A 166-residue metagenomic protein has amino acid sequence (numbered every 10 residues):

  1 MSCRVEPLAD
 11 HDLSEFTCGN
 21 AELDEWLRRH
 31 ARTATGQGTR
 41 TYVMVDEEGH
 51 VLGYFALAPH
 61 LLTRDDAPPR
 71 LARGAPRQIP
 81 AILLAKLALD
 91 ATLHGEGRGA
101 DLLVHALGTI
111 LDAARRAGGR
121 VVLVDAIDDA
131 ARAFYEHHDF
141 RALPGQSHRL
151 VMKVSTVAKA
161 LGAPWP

Functional and structural regions predicted by a protein language model:
M1-T33, E48: Short amphipathic alpha-helix that is part of the acyltransferase structural core
G38-P59, D65: Conserved beta-hairpin
T39, I79, G119-V121: Short coil/loop residues immediately preceding or within conserved phosphate-binding loops of NTP-utilizing enzyme
Y54-K86: Conserved acyl-donor/pantetheine-binding loop and adjacent beta-alpha core of acyl/acetyltransferases and related
A85-G95: A short, internal acetyl-CoA/4′-phosphopantetheine-binding micro-motif in the GNAT/acyltransferase core
G95-T109: Conserved acetyl-CoA-binding loop-helix of GNAT-fold acetyltransferases
L103, D128-A131, S147-V154: Short glycine/proline-centered loop/turn elements that form peptide/ligand docking sites
L111, A117-G118, D125-G145: Conserved active-site alpha-helix within GNAT-family acetyltransferase domains
